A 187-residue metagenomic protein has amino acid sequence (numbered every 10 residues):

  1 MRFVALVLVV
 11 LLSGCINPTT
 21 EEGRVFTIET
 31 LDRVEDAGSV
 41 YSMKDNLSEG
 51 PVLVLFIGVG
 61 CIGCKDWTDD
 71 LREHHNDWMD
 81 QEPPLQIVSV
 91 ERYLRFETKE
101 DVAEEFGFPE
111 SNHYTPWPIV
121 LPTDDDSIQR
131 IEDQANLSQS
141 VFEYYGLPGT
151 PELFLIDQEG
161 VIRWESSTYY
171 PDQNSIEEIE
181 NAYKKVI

Functional and structural regions predicted by a protein language model:
M1-E21: Secretory targeting signatures
I28-V52: A short beta-strand-turn-helix
K44, T68-H75, A103, F142 (+1 more regions): Extracytoplasmic/secreted envelope proteins and their assembly/folding machinery, especially bacterial periplasmic
S48-L53, Q81-Q86, H113-P118, G149-P151 (+1 more regions): Loop/turn elements at helix/coil->beta-strand transitions in domains of secreted/extracellular proteins
E49-V52, I57-G60, L94: Short pre-active-site segment immediately N-terminal to redox-active cysteine/selenocysteine motifs in thiol-based
V59, R92-Y93, D124-D125, Q158-E159 (+1 more regions): Solvent-exposed coil/turn segments that connect beta secondary-structure elements in extracytoplasmic/periplasmic
K65-P116, V120-R130: Structural microenvironment flanking redox-active thiols in thiol-disulfide oxidoreductases
S138-Y144, P148-I187: Thiol-/selenol-based redox modules, centered on thioredoxin-like and closely related oxidoreductase domains
